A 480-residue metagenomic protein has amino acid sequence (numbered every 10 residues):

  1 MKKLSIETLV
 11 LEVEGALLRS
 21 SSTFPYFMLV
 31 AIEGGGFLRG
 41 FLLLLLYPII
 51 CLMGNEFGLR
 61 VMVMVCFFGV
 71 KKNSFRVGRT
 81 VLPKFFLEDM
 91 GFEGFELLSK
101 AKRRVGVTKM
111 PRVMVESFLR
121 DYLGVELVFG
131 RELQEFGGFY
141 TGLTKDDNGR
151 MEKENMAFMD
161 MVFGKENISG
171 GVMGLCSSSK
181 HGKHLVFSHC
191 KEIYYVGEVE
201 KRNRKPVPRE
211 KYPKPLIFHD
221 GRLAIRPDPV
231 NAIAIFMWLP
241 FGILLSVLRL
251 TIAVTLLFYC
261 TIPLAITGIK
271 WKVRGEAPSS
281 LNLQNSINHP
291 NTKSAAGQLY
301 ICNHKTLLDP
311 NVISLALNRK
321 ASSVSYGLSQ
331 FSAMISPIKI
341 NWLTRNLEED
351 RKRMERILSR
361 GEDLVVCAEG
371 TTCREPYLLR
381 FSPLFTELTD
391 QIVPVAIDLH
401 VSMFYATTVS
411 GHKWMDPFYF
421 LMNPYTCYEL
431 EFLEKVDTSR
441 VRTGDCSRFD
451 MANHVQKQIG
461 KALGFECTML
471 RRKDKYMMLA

Functional and structural regions predicted by a protein language model:
M1-I6, V77-P229: C-terminal cap/substrate-recognition subdomain and adjoining C-terminal extension of metal-dependent phosphatase-like
K2-G54: Active-site neighborhood of HAD-like aspartate-dependent phosphohydrolases
E7-L11, R104, V172, L244 (+2 more regions): Generic beta-sheet signal
I32-L43, L52-L59, C66, K71-V77 (+4 more regions): Intrinsically disordered, low-complexity, Ser/Thr/Glu/Asp/Lys/Arg-enriched terminal regions and linkers of eukaryotic
G36, F118-E135, V254-F258, A265 (+2 more regions): Catalytic core of membrane glycerolipid acyltransferases/transacylases, capturing the structured, soluble-facing
F68-F92, K211-Q298: Membrane-anchoring hydrophobic helices of lipid-metabolizing enzymes
E135, K153, F163-K165, W342-R345 (+2 more regions): Polar-ligand-bearing catalytic/cofactor-coordination segments of membrane-embedded or membrane-tethered inner-membrane
F241, F331-M334, E362, R374-C446 (+1 more regions): A cross-family acyltransferase "interaction/gating" segment
